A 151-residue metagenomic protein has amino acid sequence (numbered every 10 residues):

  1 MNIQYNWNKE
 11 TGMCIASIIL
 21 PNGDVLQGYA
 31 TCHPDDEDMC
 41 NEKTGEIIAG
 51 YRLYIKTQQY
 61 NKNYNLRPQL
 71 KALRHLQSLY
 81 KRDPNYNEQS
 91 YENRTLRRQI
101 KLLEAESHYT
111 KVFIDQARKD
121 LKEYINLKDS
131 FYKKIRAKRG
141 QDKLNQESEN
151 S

Functional and structural regions predicted by a protein language model:
M1-K143: Catalytic phosphate/metal-binding cores of nucleic-acid and nucleotide-processing enzymes, i.e., regions that mediate
L144-S151: Short acidic DE-rich linear segments
